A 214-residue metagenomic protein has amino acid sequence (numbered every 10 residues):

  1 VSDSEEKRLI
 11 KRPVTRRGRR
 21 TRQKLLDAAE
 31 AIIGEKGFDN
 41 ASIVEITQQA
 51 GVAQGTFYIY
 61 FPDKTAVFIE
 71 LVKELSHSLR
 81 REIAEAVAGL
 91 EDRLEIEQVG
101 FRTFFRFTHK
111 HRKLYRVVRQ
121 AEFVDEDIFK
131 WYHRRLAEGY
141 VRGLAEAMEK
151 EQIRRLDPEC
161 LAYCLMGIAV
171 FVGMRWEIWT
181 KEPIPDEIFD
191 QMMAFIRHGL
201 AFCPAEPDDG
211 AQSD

Functional and structural regions predicted by a protein language model:
V1-K36, V44-Q49, A66: Basic, helix-initiating cap at the start of DNA-binding domains
V1-L9, R93, R106-K110, R142-E149 (+3 more regions): C-terminal peripheral helix-coil segments that are non-catalytic and often amphipathic
R19-D27, D39-N40, G51, I59-A84 (+3 more regions): An amphipathic alpha-helix adjacent to DNA-recognition modules
F38-D39, Q152-R154: Conserved hydrophobic residue
G55: Key DNA-contact positions within bacterial/archaeal DNA-binding proteins
F61, V118-V124: Short helix-capping/turn signature of helix-turn-helix
E70, R81-K110, L161-L165, F189: Hydrophobic alpha-helical connector segments
H77-R81, D125-K150, E159-Y163, F171 (+1 more regions): Amphipathic alpha-helical packing segments from all-alpha helical-bundle domains
